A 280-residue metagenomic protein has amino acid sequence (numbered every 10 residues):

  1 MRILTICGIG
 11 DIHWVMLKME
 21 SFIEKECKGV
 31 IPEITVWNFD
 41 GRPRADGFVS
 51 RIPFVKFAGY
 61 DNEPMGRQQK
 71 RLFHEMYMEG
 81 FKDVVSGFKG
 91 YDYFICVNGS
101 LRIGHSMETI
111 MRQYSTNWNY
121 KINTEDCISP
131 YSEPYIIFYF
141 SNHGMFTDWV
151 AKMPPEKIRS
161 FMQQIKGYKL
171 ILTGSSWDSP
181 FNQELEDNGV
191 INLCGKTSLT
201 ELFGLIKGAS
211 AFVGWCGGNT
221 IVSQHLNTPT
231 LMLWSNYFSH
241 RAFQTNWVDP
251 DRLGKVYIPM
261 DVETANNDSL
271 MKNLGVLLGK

Functional and structural regions predicted by a protein language model:
M1-K280: Catalytic machinery of carbohydrate-active enzymes, primarily nucleotide-sugar-dependent glycosyltransferases
